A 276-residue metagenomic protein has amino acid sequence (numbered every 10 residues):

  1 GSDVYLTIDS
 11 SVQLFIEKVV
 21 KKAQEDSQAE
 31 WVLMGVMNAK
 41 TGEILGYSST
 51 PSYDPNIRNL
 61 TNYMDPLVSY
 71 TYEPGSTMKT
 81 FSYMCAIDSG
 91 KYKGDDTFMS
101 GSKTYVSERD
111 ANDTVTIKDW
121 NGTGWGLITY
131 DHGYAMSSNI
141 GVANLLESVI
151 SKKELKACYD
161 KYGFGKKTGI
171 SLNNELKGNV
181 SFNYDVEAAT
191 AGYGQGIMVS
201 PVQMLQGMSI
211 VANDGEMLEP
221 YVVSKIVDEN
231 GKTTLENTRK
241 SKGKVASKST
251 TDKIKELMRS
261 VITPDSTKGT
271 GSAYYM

Functional and structural regions predicted by a protein language model:
G1-V32: Conserved, well-ordered alpha-helix/loop/beta-strand core segments that scaffold catalytic motifs
I8, V32-Y72, F81-M276: Beta-lactam-recognizing serine transpeptidase/beta-lactamase-like catalytic domain environment
S76-T77: Catalytic nucleophile serine of serine hydrolases, specifically the conserved "nucleophile elbow" pentapeptide
